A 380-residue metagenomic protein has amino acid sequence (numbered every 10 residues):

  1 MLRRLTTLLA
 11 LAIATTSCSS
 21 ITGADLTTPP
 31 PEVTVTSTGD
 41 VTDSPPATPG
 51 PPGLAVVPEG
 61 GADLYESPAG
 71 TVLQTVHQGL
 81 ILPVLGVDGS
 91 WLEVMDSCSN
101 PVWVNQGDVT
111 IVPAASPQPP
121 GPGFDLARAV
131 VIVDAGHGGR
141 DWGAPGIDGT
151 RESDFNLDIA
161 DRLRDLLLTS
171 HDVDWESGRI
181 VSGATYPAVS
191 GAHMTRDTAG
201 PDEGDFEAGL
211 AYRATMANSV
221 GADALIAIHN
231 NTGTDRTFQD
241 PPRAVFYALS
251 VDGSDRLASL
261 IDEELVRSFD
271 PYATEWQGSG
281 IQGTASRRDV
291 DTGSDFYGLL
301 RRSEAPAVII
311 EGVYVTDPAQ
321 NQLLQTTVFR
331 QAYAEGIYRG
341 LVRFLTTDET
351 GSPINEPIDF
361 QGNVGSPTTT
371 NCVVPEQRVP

Functional and structural regions predicted by a protein language model:
M1-T6: Bacterial N-terminal signal peptides that target proteins for export
T15-S17: C-terminal motif of bacterial Sec signal peptides marking the signal peptidase cleavage site
S19-T22: Bacterial signal peptide processing site
L26-P49, M95-D125: Boundary regions of SH3-family modules and the immediately adjacent low-complexity/disordered segments in eukaryotic
L73-G107: SH3/SH3-like beta-barrel superfamily modules
V87-G89, S97-S99, G107-V109, D134-G138 (+4 more regions): Solvent-exposed coil/turn segments that connect beta secondary-structure elements in extracytoplasmic/periplasmic
R128-G149: Short glycine-rich His-centered loop
L157-P380: Active-site-proximal helix/loop segments of hydrolytic enzymes
